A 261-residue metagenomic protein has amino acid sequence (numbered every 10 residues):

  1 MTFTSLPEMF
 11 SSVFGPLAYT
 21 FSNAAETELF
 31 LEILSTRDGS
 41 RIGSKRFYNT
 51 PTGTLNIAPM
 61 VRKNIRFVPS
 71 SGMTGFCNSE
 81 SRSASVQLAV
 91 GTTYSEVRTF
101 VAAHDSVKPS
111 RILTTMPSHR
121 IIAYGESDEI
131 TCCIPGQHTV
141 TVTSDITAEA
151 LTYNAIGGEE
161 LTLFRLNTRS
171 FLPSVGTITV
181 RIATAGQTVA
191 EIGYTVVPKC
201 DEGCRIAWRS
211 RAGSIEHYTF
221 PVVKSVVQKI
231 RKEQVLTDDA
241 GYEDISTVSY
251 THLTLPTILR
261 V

Functional and structural regions predicted by a protein language model:
M1-I178, A185-P198: Preference for solvent-exposed, low-hydrophobicity sequence contexts
T4, G193-V197, K229-V235, T257: Short linear motifs at secondary-structure transitions and domain/linker junctions
I112-I134, I206-I230: Compositionally biased low-complexity segments at domain edges in trafficked proteins and select soluble regulators
F171, R211, S246-T247: Sterically constrained small-residue positions within well-ordered secondary structures of folded domains
G203-I206, A240-G241: Acidic/polar, low-complexity extended loops/arms that serve as protein-protein interfaces in large oligomeric shells
Y218-S249: Short, solvent-exposed beta-alpha or beta-beta edge segments that form flexible loop/patches at the rim of ligand
T251-T257: Conserved small/polar residues in nucleotide/adenosyl-binding loops
